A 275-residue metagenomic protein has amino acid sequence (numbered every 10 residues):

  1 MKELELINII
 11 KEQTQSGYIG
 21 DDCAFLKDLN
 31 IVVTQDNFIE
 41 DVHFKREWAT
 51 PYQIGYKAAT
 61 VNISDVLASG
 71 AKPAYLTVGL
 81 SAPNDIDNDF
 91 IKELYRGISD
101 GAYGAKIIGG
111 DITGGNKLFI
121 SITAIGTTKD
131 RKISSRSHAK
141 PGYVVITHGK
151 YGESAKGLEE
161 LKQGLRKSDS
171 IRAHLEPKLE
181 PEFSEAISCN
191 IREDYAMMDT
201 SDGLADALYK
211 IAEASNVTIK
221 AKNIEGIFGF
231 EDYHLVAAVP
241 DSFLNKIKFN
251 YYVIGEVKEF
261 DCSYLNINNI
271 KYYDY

Functional and structural regions predicted by a protein language model:
M1-T60, S64-L67, K129, Y143-V144 (+2 more regions): N-terminal glycine-rich phosphate/pyrophosphate-binding loops that anchor nucleotide-derived ligands and cofactors
Y18, V32-Q35, K106-G110, A124 (+3 more regions): General beta-strand structural signal in soluble alpha/beta enzymes
F38, K72-E159, E256: Glycine-rich anion-binding loops of enzyme active sites
P51-L76, E93-G101, E182-A186, N190 (+1 more regions): Small-aliphatic-rich amphipathic alpha-helix that forms the alpha element of a beta-alpha
P83-D85, A173-D232, D274: Active-site-proximal betaalpha loop/short-helix elements that scaffold phosphoryl/nucleotidyl transfer chemistry
I125-T127, V236-P240: Short hydrophobic/aromatic beta-strand micro-patches that form the beta-sheet surface supporting nucleotide- or nucleic
K156-A173: Short, compositionally biased
H174-K178, I247-Y275: Acidic, Ser/Thr/Pro-rich beta/coil linker or hinge segments at domain junctions
